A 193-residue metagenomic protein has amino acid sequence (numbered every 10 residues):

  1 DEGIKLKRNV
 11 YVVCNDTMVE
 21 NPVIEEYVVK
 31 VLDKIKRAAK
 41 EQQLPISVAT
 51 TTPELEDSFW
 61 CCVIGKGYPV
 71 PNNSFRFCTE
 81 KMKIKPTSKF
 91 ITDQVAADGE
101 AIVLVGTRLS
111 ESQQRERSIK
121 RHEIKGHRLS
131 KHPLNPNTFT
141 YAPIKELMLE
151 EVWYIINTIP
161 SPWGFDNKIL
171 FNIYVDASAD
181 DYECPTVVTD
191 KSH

Functional and structural regions predicted by a protein language model:
D1-H193: Nucleotide-activated chemistry modules centered on ATP-dependent adenylation/adenylyltransferase
